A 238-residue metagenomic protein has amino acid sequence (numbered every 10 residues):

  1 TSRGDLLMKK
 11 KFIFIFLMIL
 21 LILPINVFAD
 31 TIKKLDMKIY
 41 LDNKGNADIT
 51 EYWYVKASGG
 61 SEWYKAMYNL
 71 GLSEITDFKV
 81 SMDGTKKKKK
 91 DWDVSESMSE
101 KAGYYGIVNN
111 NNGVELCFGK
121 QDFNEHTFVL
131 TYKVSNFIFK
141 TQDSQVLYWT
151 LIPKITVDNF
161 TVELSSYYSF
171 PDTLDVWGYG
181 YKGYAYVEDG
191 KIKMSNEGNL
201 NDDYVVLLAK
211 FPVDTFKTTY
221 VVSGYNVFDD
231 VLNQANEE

Functional and structural regions predicted by a protein language model:
T1-L7: Short, Lys/Arg-enriched N-terminal segments with co-localized hydrophobic residues within the first ~10-30 amino acids
D5, L20, G180-K182: Generic secretory/membrane-interface signal
K10-F16: Sec-dependent signal peptide recognition, specifically the positively charged N-region followed immediately by
F16-P24: Bacterial N-terminal signal peptides
N26-E238: Lumenal/extracellular ectodomains and adaptor appendage modules of the eukaryotic vesicle/secretory system
